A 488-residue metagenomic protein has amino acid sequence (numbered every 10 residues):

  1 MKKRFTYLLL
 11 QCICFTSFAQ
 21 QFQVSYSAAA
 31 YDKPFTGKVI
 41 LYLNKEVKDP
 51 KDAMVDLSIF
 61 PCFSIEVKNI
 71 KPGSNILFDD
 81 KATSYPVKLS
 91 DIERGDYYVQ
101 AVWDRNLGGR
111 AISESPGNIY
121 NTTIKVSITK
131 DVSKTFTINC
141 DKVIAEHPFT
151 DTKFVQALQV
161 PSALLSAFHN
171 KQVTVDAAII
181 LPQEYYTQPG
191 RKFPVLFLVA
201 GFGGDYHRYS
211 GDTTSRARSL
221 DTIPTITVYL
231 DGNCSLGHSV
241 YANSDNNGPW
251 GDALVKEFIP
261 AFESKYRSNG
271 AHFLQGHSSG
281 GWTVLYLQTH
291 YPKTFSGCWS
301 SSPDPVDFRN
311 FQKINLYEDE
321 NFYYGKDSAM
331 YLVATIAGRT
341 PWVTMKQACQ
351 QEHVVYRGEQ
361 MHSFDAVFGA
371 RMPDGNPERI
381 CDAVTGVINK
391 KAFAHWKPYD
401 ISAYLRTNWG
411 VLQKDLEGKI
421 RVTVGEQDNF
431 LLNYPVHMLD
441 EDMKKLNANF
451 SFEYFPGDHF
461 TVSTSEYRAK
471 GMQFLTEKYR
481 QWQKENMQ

Functional and structural regions predicted by a protein language model:
M1-F22: Bacterial Sec-dependent N-terminal signal peptides
L9-L10, A28-A29, L236-G237: Short, charged low-complexity linear motifs
A19-F22, G37, Q156: Short structural boundary motif marking the start of a folded domain
F22-A28: A short, amphipathic beta-strand motif
D32-K33, T150: Short, solvent-exposed loop/linker segments at the N-terminal edge of repeated beta-sheet extracellular domains
K33-K45: Short, ordered, surface-exposed loop/turn motifs in non-cytosolic proteins
K45-T83, K88-Q488: Non-catalytic cap/lid and distal C-terminal segments of serine-dependent acyl enzymes
